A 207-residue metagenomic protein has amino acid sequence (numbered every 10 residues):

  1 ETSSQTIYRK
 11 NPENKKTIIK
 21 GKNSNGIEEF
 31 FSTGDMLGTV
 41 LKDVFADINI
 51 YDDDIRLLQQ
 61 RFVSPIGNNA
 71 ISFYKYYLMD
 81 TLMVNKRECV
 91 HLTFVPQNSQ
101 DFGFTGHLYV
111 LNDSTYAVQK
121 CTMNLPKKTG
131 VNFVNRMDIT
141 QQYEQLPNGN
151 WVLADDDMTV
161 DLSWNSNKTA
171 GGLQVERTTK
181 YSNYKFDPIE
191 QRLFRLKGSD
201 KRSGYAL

Functional and structural regions predicted by a protein language model:
E1-H91, V95-G103, N165-N167, G172-L207: Structured extracytoplasmic
F73-L146: Feature captures eukaryotic membrane-trafficking machinery centered on endolysosomal pathways and lysosome-related
N124-P126, V131-T178: Short aromatic loop motif centered on NTY/YTY
